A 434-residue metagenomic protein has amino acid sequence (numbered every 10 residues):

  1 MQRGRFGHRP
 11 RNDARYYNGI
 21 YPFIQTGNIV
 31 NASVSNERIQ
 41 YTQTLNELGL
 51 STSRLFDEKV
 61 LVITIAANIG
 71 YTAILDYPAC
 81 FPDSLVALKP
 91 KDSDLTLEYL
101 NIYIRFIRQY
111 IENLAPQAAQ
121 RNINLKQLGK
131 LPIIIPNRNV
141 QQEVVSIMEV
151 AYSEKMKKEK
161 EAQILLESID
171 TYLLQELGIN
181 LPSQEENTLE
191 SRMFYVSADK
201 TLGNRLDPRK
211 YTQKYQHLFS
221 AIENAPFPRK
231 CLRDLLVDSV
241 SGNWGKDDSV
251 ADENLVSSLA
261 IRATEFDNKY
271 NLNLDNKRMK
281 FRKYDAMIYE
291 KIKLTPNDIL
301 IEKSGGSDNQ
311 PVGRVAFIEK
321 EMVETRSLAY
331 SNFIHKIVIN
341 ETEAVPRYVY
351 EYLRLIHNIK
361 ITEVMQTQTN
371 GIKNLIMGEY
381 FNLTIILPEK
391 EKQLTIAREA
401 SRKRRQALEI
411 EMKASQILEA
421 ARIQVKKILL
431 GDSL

Functional and structural regions predicted by a protein language model:
M1-A14, G27-E58, R229-V250, T264-I299: Sequence-specific dsDNA recognition surfaces
M1-H8, K130, I134-D247, E389-L434: Non-catalytic DNA-recognition/assembly elements of restriction-modification systems
Q25-T26, T42-R105, R262, E290-I292 (+1 more regions): A short beta-sheet element
I29-V30, A67-I69, Q117, F266 (+1 more regions): Short glycine-enriched loops at secondary-structure junctions
A32-S35, T72-A73, L97-E98, Q142-E143 (+4 more regions): Short helix/loop capping segments that flank catalytic or ligand/cofactor-binding pockets
I65, A79-V86, Q117-N139, T325-H335 (+2 more regions): A short glycine-rich beta-alpha junction/loop motif
Y99-I102, K130, V140-V144, Y348-E351 (+3 more regions): Short, solvent-exposed alpha-helical surface patches in well-structured domains
I104, R108, E112, Y152 (+2 more regions): Short amphipathic alpha-helical signal-transduction/dimerization elements
